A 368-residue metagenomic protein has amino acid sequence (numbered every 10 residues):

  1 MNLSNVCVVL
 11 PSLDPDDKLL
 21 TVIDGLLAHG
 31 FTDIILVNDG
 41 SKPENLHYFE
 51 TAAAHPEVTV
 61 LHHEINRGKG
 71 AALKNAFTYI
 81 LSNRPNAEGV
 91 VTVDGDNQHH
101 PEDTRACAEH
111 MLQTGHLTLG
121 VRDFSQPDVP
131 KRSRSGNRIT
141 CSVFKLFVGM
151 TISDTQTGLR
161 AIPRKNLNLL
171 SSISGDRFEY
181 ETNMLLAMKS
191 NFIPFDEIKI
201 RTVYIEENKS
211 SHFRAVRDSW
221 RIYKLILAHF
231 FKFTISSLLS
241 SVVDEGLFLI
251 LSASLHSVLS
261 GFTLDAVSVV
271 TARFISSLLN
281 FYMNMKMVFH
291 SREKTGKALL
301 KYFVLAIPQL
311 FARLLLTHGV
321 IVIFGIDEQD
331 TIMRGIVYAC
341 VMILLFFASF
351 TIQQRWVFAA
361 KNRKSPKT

Functional and structural regions predicted by a protein language model:
M1-N2, I173-H256, R273-S277, Y282-P308 (+2 more regions): Hydrophobic helical membrane-anchoring modules
D14, D39-S41, R67, A76: Conserved short acidic donor-positioning loop in nucleotide-sugar-dependent glycosyltransferases
D14-A28: Short, well-formed alpha-helical segments that are part of the catalytic scaffolds of diverse glycosyltransferases
K18-T21, K42-A52, E102: Acidic helix N-cap motif at the loop->helix transition within catalytic regions of sugar-transfer enzymes
N38-H47, I65, N97-Q98: A conserved acidic beta->alpha catalytic loop
E50-R84: Conserved donor nucleotide-binding strand/loop of the catalytic core
I65, A71-Y79, P101-F178, E206-F213 (+1 more regions): Acceptor/aglycone-binding surface of glycosyltransferases and processive sugar-polymer synthases
R84-Q98: Short beta-strand-to-loop acidic/aromatic patch adjacent to the donor-nucleotide binding site
